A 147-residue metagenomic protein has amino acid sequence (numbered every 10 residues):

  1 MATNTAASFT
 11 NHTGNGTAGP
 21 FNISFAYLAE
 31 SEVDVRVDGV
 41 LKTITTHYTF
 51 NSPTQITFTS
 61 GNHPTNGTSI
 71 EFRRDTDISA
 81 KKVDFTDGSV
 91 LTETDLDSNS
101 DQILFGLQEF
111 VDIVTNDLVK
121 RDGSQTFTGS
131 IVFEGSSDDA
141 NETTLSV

Functional and structural regions predicted by a protein language model:
M1-D97, F127: N-terminal assembly/attachment segments of tailed bacteriophage virion structural proteins
F85, T92, L118-Q125, S146: Flexible coil/loop interruptions and hinge/linker segments embedded within long fibrous stalks
N99-L118: Compositionally biased low-complexity segments at domain edges in trafficked proteins and select soluble regulators
D122-V147: Intrinsic low-complexity, repeat-rich intrinsically disordered segments enriched in small/flexible residues
